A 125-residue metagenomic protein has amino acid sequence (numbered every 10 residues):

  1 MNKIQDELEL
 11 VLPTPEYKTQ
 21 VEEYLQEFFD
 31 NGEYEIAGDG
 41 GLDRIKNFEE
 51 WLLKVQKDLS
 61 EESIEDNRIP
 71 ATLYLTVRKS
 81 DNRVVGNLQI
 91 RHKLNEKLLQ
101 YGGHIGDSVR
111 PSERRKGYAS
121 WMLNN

Functional and structural regions predicted by a protein language model:
M1-H104, P111: GNAT-family acyltransferases
G106-V109, R115-N125: Conserved acetyl-CoA-binding loop-helix of GNAT-fold acetyltransferases
